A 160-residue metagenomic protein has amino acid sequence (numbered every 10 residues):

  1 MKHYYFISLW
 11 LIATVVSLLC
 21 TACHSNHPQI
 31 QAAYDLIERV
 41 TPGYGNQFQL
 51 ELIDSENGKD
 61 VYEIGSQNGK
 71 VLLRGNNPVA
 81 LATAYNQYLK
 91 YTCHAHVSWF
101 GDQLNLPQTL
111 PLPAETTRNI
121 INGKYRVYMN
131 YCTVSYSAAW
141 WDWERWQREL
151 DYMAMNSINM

Functional and structural regions predicted by a protein language model:
M1-L9: Bacterial N-terminal signal peptides that target proteins for export
S8-L18: Bacterial N-terminal signal peptides
T21-A22: C-terminal motif of bacterial Sec signal peptides marking the signal peptidase cleavage site
P28, L36, P42, I53-N57 (+1 more regions): Feature activates predominantly on carbohydrate-active enzymes
N46-L50: A short, Trp-centered hydrophobic/proline-enriched beta-strand micro-motif
D60-I64: Extracellular/luminal ectodomains and secreted, surface-exposed scaffolds of diverse proteins
